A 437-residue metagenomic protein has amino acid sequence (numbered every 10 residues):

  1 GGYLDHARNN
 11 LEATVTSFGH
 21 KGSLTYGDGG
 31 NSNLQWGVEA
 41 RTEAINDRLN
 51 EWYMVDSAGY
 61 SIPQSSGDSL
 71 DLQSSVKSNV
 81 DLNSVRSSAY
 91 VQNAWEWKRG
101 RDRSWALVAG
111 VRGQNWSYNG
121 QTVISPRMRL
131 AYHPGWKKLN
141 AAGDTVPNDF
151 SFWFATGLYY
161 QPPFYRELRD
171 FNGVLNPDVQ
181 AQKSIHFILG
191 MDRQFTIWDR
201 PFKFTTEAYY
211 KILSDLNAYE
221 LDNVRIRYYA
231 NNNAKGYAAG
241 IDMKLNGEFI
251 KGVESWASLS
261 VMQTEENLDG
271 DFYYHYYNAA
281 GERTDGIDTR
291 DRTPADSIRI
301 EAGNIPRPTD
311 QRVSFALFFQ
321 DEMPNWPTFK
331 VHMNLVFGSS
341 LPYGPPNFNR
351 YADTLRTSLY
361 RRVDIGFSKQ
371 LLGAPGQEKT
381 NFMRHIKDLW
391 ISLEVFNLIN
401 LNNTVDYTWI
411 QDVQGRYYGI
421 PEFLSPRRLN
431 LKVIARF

Functional and structural regions predicted by a protein language model:
G1-N119: Face-selective signature of the C-terminal outer-membrane beta-barrel domain
T14-F18, N83-S87, T122-I124, K183-F187 (+6 more regions): Residues that define the transmembrane beta-barrel architecture of outer-membrane proteins
V15, E39, K77-K211, D310 (+1 more regions): Structural signature of Gram-negative outer-membrane beta-barrels, strongest in the C-terminal barrel of TonB-dependent
Y26-N33, K98-W105, G135-F150, T196-F202 (+3 more regions): Short loop/turn motifs that connect adjacent beta-strands in outer-membrane beta-barrel proteins
S32-V38, W105-V111, P126, D144 (+10 more regions): Transmembrane beta-strands of outer-membrane beta-barrel proteins
W97-R101, Y210-I212, N232-G344: Gram-negative outer-membrane beta-barrel transporters
T145, S255, V336-P346, K369-F437: C-terminal beta-signal and adjacent terminal beta-strands/loops of Gram-negative outer-membrane beta-barrel proteins
W153, Q180-E248, S260, I391-F396: Membrane-embedded beta-barrel scaffold of Gram-negative outer-membrane proteins
